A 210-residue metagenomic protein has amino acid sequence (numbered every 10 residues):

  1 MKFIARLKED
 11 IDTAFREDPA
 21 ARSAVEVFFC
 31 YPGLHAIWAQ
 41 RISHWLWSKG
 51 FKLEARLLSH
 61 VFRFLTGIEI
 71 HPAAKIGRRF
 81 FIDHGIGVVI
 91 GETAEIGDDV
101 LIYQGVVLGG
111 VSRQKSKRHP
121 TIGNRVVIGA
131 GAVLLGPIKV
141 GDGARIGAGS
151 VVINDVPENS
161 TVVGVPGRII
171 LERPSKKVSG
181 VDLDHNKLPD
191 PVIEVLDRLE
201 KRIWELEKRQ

Functional and structural regions predicted by a protein language model:
M1-V61, K176-Q210: Terminal amphipathic alpha-helical/low-complexity segments used for targeting or macromolecular assembly
R63-I170: Structural signal for interior beta-strand "rungs" in well-ordered beta-sheet cores of soluble enzyme domains
E172-P174: Short beta-loop-alpha junction of Rossmann-like oxidoreductase domains
